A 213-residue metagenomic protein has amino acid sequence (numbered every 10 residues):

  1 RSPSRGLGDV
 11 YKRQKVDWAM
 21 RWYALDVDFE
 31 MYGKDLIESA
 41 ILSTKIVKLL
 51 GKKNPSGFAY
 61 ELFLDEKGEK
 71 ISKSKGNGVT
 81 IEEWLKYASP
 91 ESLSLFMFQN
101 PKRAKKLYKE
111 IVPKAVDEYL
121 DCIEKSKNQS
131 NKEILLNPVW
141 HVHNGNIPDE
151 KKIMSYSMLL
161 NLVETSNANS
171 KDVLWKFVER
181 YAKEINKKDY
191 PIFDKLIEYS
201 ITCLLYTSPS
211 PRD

Functional and structural regions predicted by a protein language model:
R1-L7, Y11, Y206-D213: Single conserved hydrophobic/aromatic residue that forms the stacking wall/gate of nucleotide- or nucleobase-binding
R5-I81: Active-site cores that bind ATP or allylic diphosphates and position pyrophosphate for catalysis
D35, A40, Y60-C203: Catalytic adenosine-cofactor/nucleotide-binding cores of aminoacyl-tRNA synthetases and other
I46-L49, Q99, S210: Active-site catalytic microenvironments for nucleophilic, acid-base chemistry
